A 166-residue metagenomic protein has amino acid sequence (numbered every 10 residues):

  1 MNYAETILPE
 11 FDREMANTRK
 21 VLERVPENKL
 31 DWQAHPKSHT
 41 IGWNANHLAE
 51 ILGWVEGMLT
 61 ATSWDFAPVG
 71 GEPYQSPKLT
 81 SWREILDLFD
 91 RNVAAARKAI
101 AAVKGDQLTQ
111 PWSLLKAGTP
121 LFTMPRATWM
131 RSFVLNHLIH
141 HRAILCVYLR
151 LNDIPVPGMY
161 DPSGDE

Functional and structural regions predicted by a protein language model:
M1-P9: Short, charged, low-complexity loops and linkers
L8-R19, K29-P73, L114-E166: Short, contiguous alpha-helical
R24-D31, A99-T109, R150-V156: Surface-exposed helix-capping loop/turn segments at secondary-structure junctions
S76-L114, P125-R142, V147: Acidic/histidine-rich alpha-helical segments that form the ligand environment of transition-metal centers
